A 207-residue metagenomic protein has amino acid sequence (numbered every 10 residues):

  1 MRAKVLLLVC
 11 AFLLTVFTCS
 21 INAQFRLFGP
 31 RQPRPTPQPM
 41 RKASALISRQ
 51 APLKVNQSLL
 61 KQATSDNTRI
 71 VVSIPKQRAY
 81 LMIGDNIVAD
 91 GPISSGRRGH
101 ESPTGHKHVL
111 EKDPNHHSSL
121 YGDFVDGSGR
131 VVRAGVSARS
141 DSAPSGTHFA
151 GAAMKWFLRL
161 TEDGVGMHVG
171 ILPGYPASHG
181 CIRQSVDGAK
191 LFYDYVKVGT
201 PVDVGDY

Functional and structural regions predicted by a protein language model:
R2-Y207: N-terminal pre-domains immediately preceding structured catalytic cores
